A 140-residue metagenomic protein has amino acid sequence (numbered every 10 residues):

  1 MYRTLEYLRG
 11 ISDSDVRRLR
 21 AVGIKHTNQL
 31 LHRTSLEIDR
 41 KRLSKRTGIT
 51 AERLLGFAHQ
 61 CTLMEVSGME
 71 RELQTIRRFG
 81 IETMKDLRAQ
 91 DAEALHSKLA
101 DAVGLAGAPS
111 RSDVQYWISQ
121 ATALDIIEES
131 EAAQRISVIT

Functional and structural regions predicted by a protein language model:
M1-T140: C-terminal extensions
